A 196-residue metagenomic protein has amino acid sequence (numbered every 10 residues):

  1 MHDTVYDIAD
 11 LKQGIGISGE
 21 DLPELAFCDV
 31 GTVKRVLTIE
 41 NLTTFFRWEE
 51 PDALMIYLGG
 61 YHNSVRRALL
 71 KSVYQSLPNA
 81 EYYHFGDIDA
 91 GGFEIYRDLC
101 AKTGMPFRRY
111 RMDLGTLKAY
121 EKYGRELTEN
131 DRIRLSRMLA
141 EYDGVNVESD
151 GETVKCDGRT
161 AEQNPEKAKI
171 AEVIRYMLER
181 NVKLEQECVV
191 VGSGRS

Functional and structural regions predicted by a protein language model:
M1-Y57, H62-S76, G91, A101 (+1 more regions): Nucleic-acid enzyme cleavage-core boundary/entry regions
A53-M55, Y82, P106-R108: Hydrophobic anchor at the start of a short beta-strand that flanks the dinucleotide cofactor-binding loop
P78, K102-R109: Structural alpha-beta junctions
A80-D89: Acidic beta-strand-to-loop metal/phosphate-binding motif
D98: Catalytic cores of phosphodiester-bond-cleaving enzymes
M112: Active-site donor-binding loop signature of nucleotide-sugar glycosyltransferases
